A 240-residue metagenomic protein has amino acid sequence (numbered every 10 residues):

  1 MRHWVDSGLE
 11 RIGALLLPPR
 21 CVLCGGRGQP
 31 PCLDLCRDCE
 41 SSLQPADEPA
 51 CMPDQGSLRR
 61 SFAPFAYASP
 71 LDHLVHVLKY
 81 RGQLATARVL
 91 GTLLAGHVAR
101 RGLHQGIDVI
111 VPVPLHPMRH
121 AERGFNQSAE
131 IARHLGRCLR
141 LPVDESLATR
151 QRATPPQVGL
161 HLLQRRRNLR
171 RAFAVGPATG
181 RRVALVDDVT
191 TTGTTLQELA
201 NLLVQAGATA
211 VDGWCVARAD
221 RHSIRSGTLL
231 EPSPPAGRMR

Functional and structural regions predicted by a protein language model:
M1-R240: Glycine-rich phosphate/pyrophosphate-handling loop used in enzymes and phosphotransfer proteins
